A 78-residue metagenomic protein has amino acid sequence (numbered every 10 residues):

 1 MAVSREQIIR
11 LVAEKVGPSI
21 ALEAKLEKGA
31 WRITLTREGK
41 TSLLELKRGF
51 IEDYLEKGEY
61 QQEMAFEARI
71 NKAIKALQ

Functional and structural regions predicted by a protein language model:
M1-A24, E52-Q78: Negatively charged, low-complexity tracts enriched in Asp/Glu with abundant Ser/Thr
A30, T36-R48: Acidic, low-complexity, intrinsically disordered interaction modules
